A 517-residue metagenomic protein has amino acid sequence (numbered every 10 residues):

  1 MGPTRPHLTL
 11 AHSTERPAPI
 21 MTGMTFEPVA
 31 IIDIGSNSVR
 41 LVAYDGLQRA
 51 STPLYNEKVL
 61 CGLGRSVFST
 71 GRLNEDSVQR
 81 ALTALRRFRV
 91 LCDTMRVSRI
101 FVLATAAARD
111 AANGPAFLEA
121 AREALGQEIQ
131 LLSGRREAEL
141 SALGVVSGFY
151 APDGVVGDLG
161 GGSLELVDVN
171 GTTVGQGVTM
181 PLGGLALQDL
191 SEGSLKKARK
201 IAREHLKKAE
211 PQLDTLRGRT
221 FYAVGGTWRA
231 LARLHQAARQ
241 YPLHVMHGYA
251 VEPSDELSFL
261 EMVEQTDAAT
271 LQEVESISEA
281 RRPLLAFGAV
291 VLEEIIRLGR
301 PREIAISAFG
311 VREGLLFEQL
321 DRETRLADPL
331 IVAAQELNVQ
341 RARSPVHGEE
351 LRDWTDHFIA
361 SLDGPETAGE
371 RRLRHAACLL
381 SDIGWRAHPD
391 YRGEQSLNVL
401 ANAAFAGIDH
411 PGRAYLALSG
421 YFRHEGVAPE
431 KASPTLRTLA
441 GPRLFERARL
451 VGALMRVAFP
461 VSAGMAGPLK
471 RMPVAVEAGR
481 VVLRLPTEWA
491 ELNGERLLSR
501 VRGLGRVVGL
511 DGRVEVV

Functional and structural regions predicted by a protein language model:
M1-T22: N-terminal amphipathic/basic-hydrophobic helices that include classical n-h-c signal peptides and signal-anchor
T25-P53: N-terminal basic/disordered segments at the start of proteins
F26-V29, A43-G46, G62, S66-V90 (+9 more regions): Helical "lid/coupling" subdomains associated with nucleotide-phosphate turnover
D33-S38, G157-S163, V224-T227, A308-G310: A short acidic Gly-Thr/Ser loop motif
N56-V59: Short amphipathic
V102: Dinucleotide-binding Rossmann-like beta1-alpha1 core, especially the glycine-rich loop that anchors the ADP
R302, V508-V517: A short amphipathic beta-strand at an alpha->beta junction
